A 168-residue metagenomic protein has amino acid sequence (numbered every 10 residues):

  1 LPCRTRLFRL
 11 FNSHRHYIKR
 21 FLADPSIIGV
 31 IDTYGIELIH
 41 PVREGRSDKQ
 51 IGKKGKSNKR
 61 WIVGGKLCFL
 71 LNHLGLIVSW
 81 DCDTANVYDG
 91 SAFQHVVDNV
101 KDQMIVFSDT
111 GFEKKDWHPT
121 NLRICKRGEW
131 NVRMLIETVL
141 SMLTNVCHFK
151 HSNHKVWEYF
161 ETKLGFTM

Functional and structural regions predicted by a protein language model:
L1-M168: Short alpha-helical elements
